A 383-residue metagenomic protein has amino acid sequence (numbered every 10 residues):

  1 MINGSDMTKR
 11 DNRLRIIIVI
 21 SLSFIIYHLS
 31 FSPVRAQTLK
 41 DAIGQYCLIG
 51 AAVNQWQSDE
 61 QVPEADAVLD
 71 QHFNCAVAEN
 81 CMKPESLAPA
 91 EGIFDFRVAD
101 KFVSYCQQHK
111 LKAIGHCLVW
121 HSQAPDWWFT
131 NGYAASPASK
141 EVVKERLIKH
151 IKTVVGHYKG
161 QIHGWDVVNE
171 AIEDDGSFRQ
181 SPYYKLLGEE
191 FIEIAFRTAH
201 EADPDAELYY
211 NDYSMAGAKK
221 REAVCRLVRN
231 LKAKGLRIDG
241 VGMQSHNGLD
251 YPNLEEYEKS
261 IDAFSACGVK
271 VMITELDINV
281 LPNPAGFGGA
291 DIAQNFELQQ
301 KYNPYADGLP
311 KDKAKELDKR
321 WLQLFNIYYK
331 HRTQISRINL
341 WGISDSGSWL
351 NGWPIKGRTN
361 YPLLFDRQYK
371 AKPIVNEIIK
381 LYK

Functional and structural regions predicted by a protein language model:
M1-N3, M7-R15, I20-P33: Short, basic, low-complexity termini and linkers enriched in Ser/Thr/Gly/Pro that act as targeting/leader peptides
Q37-C75, E79: Boundary/entry segment of secreted carbohydrate-active catalytic domains
Y46-G50, N74-V77, K112-I114, I162-D166 (+4 more regions): Structural preference for beta-strand elements that scaffold enzyme active sites
A52-P63, P84-R97, I172-S177, S214-A223 (+3 more regions): Acidic-and-aromatic substrate-binding clefts and catalytic sites of carbohydrate-active enzymes
W56-D70, K144-V154, K220-L231, W321-I327: Short, acidic/polar
Q71, C75-P89, V98-M215, P282: Substrate-binding cleft and catalytic face of glycoside hydrolase catalytic domains, especially the flexible beta-alpha
H157, D166-E189, I194, T198 (+5 more regions): Aromatic-rich peripheral "rim/lid" segments of glycoside hydrolase catalytic domains that contact and position glycan
S214-R237, S260, S344-W349: Substrate-binding cleft/loops of secretory-pathway carbohydrate-active enzymes
